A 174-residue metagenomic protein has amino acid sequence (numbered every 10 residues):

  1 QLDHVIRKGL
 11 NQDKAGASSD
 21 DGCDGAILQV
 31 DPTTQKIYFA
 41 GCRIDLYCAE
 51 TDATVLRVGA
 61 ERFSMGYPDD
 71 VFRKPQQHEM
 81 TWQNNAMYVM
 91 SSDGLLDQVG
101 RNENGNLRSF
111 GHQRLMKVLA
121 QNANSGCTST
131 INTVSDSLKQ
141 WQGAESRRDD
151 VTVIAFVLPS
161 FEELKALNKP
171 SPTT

Functional and structural regions predicted by a protein language model:
Q1-T174: Conserved subregion of the PPM/PP2C metallophosphatase catalytic domain
